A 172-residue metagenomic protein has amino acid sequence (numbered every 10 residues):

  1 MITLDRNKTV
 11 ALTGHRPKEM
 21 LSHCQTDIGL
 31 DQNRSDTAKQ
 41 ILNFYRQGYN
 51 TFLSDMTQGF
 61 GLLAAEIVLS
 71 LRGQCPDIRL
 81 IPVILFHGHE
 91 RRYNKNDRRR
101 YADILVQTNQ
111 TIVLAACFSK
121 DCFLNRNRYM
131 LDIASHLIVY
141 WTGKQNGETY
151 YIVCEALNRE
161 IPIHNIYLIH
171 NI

Functional and structural regions predicted by a protein language model:
I2-I172: Acidic/glycine-enriched connector segments
